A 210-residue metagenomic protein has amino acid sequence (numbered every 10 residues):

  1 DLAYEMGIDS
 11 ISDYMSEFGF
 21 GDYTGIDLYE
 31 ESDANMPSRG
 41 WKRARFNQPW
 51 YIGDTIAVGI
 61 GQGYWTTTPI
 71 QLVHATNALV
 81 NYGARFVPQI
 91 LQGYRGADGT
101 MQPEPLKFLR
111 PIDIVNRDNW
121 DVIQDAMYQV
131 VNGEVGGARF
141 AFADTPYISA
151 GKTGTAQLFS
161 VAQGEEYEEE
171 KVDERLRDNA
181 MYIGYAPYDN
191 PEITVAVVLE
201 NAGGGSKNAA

Functional and structural regions predicted by a protein language model:
D1-L199: Beta-lactam-recognizing serine transpeptidase/beta-lactamase-like catalytic domain environment
A202-G203: C-terminal structured "cap/appendage" subdomains that terminate the fold
S206-A210: Short, intrinsically disordered, charge-balanced linker/junction segments flanking boundaries in proteins
